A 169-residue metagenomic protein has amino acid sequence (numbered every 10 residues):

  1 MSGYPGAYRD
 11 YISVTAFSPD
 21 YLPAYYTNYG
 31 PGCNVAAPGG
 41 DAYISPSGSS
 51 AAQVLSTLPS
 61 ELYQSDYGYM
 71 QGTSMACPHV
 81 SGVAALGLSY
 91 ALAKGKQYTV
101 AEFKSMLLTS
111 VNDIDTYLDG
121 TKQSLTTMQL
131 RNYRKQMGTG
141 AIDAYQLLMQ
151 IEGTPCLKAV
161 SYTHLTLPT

Functional and structural regions predicted by a protein language model:
M1-L58, F103-N112: Catalytic-core segments of hydrolase enzymes
G6, A24, M75, A85 (+1 more regions): Short, flexible micro-motifs
N34, G82, Q146: Alpha-helical scaffold segments in soluble metabolic enzymes
G40-M137: Hydrolase catalytic cores
T139-S161: A recurrent domain-boundary module in secreted/ectodomain proteins
T163-T169: Conserved small/polar residues in nucleotide/adenosyl-binding loops
